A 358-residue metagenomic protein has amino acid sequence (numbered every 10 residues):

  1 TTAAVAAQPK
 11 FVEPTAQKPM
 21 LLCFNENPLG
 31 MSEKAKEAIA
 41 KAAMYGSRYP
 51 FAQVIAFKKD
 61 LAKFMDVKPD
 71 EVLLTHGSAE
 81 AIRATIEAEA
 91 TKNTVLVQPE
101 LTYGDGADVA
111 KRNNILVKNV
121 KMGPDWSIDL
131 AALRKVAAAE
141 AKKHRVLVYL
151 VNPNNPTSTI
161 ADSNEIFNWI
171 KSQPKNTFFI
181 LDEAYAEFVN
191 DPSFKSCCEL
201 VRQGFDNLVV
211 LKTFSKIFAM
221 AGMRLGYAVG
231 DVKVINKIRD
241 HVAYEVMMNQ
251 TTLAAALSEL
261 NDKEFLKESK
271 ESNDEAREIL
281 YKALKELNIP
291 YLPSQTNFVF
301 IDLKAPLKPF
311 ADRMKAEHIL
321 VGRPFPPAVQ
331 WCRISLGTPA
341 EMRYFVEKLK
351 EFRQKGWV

Functional and structural regions predicted by a protein language model:
T2-R48, H144: N-terminal "arm"/small-domain region of PLP-dependent enzymes with the aminotransferase-like
V12, A88-H144, L150: PLP-dependent aminotransferase-like
S32, N207-L292: PLP-dependent aminotransferase class I/II
Y45-L96, N113: Phosphate-binding glycine-rich loop
K68-V72, T94-V95, N176, E183 (+1 more regions): Short acidic capping loops at alpha-helix termini that bridge into adjacent secondary structure
M122-P124, N273-D274, L284-E317, L336: Conserved PLP-binding catalytic core of the aspartate aminotransferase-like
P124-V189: Active-site phosphate-binding strand-loop segment of PLP-dependent enzymes
R313-E317, F325-V358: PLP-dependent enzyme catalytic core of the Aspartate aminotransferase-like
